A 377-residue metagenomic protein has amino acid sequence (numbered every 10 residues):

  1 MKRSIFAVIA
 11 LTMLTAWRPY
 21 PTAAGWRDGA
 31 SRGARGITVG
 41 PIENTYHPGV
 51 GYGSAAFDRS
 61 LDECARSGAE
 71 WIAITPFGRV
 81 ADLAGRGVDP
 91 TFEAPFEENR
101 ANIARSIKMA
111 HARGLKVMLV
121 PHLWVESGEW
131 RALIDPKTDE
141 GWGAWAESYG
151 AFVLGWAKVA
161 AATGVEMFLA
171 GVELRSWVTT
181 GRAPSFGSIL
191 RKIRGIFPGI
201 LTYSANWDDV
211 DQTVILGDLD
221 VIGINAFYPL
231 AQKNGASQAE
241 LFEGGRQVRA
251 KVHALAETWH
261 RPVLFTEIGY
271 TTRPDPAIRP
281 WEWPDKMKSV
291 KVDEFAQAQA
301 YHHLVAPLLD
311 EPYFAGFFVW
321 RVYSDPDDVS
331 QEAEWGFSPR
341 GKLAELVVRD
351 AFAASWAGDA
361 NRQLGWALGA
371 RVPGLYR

Functional and structural regions predicted by a protein language model:
T22-C64: Boundary/entry segment of secreted carbohydrate-active catalytic domains
G29-S31, P48, Y52, P276 (+4 more regions): Aromatic-rich peripheral "rim/lid" segments of glycoside hydrolase catalytic domains that contact and position glycan
R35, G40, S67-V88, E98-V178 (+2 more regions): Substrate-binding cleft and catalytic face of glycoside hydrolase catalytic domains, especially the flexible beta-alpha
G49-A65, A146-V159, N206-I215, A298-P307: Short, acidic/polar
C64, I72, A110, F168 (+5 more regions): Conserved, mostly hydrophobic/aromatic
M118-L123, M167-T179, F186-D211, H260-I268 (+1 more regions): Aromatic-lined carbohydrate-recognition surfaces of secreted/lumenal glycan-active proteins
V153-V172, A205-E243, P262, T266-R273 (+1 more regions): Aromatic- and acid-rich polysaccharide-binding/catalytic face of secreted or lumenal carbohydrate-active enzymes
S176, A226-A239, L255-A298, W320-W335: Active-site clefts of carbohydrate-active enzymes
